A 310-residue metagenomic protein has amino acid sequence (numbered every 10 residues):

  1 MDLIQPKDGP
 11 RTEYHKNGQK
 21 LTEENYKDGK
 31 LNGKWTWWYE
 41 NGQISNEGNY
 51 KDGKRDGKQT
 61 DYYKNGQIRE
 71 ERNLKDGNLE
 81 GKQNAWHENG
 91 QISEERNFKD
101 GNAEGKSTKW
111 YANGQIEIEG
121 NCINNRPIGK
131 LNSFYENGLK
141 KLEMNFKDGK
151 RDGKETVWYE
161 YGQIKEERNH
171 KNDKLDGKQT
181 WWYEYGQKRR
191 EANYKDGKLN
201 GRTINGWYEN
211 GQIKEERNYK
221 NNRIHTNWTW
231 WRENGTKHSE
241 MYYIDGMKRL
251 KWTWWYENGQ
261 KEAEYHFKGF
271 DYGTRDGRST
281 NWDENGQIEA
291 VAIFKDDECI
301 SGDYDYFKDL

Functional and structural regions predicted by a protein language model:
M1-L310: Glycine/tyrosine- and acidic-biased, solvent-exposed loop/turn segments at the edges of beta-strands
